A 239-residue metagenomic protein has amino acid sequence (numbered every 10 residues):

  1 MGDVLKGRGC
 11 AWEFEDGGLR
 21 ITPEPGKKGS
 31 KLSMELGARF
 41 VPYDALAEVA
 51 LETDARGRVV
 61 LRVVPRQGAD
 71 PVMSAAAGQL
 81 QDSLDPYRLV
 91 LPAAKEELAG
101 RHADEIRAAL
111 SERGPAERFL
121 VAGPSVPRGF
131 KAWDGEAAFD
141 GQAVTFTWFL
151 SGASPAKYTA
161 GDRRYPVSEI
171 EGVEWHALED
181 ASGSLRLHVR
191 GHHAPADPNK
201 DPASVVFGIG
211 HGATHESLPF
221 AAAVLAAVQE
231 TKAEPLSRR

Functional and structural regions predicted by a protein language model:
M1-G9, S33-R128, A132, Y158-R239: Acidic, Ser/Thr- and proline-rich intrinsically disordered linker/docking segments of eukaryotic scaffolds
A11-M34, G135-Y158: Short, compositionally biased strand/turn segments that nucleate or flank brief secondary-structure elements
